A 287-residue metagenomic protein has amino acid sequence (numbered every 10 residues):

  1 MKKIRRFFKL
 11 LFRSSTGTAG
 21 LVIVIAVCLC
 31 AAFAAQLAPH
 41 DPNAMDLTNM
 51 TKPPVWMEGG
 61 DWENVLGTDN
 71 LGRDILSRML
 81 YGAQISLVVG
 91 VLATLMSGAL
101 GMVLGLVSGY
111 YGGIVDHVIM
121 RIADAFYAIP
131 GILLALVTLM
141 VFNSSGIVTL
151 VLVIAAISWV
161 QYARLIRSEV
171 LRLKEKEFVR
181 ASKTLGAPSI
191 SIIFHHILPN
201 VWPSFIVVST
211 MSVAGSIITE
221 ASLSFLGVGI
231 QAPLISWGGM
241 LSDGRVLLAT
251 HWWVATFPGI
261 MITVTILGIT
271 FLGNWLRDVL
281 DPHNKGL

Functional and structural regions predicted by a protein language model:
M1-G98, M102, I114, I132 (+5 more regions): Gly/Trp-centered helix-boundary motif
L10-L11, M79-G82, S86, V107 (+12 more regions): Amphipathic alpha-helical segments that mediate coupling or scaffolding at interfaces
V27, L106, L136-M140, I154 (+5 more regions): Transmembrane alpha-helix boundary and packing residues in multipass membrane permease domains and related
A34-P42, G109-G113, T138-S144, I157 (+3 more regions): Short helix-capping/hinge motifs at transmembrane helix termini and TM-loop junctions
V65, D69, I75, M96-G101 (+2 more regions): Generic hydrophobic transmembrane alpha-helix motif, especially the helices
R73-V88, L92, G112-D116, M120 (+3 more regions): Amphipathic cytosolic juxtamembrane alpha-helices at the membrane-cytosol interface of multi-pass membrane transporters
Q84, M96, F126, P130 (+9 more regions): Residue-level hotspots within pore-lining transmembrane alpha-helices of multi-pass secondary transporters
L139-V141, I154, V170, M211 (+2 more regions): Glycine-rich helix-loop "coupling/hinge" segments at transmembrane-helix boundaries in multipass transporters
